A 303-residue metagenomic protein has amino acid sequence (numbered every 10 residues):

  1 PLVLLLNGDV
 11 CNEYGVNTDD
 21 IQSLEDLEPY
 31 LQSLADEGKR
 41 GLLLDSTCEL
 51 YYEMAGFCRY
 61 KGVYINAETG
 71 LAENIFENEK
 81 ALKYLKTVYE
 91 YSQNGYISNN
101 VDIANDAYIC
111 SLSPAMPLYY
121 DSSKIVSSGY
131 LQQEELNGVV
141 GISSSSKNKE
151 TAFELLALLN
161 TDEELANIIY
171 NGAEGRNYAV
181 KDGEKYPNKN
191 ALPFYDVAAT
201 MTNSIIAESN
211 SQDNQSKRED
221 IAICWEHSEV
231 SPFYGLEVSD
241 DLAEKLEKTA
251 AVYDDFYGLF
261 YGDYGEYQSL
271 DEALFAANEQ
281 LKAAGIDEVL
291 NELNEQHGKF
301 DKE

Functional and structural regions predicted by a protein language model:
P1-Y52, G62-A107, S144-E150, N167-Y170: Helix-loop-helix "hinge/cap" segment bordering the ligand-binding cleft or interdomain interface
G8, K61-T69, Q133-L136, H227-V230 (+1 more regions): Short acidic (Asp/Glu) and glycine-rich catalytic loops that position anionic groups and cofactors
Y14-D20, L71-I75, E237-A243, L259-E266: Second-shell loop/turn segments in exported
D20, K61-K83, K124, A179-N190 (+1 more regions): Short, solvent-exposed loop/beta-turn-alpha elements that line the ligand-binding surface or hinge of extracytoplasmic
D36-S46, E164-I169, N278-N294: Bilobed periplasmic-binding protein-like "clamshell/Venus-flytrap" ligand-binding domains
Y52-K61, K86-P193: Extracytoplasmic/periplasmic substrate-binding proteins
T151-G262: Conserved small-residue motifs centered on glycine
F256-E303: Histidine-centered catalytic/metal-binding microenvironments
